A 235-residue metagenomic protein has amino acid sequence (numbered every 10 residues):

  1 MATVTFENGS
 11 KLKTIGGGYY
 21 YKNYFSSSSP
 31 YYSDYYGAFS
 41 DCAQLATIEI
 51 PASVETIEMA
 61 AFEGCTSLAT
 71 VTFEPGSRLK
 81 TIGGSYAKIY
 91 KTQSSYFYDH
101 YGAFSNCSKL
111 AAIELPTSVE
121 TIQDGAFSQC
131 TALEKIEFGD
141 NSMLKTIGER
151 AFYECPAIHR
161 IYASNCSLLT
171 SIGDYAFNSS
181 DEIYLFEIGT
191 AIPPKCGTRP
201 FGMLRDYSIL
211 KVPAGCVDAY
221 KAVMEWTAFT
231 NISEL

Functional and structural regions predicted by a protein language model:
M1-T14, Y21-S33, S40-T56, T66-T81 (+7 more regions): Structural signature of tandem-repeat unit edges
T198-F201, D218-F229: Short, aromatic/basic amphipathic alpha-helical patches
